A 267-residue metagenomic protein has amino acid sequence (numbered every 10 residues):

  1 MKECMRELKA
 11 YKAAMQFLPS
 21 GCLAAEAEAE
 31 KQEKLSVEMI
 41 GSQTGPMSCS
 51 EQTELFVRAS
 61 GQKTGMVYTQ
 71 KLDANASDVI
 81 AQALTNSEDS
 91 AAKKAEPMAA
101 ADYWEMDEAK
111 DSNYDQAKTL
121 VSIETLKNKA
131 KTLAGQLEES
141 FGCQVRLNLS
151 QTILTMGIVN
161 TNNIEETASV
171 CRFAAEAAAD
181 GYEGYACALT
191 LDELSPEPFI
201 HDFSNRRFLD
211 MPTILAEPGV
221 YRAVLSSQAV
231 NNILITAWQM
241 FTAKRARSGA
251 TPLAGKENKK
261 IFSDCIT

Functional and structural regions predicted by a protein language model:
M1-C4, T64-T69, E108-V121, E183-L194: Charged, low-complexity surface segments at secondary-structure and domain boundaries
K2-A14, G21-L35, D78-E166, H201-Q228: Acidic low-complexity segments
K2-E33, Q239-T267: Short, compositionally biased leader-like segments
Q16, S42-S50, N163-A168: Short linear motifs in intrinsically disordered
A24-E28, F56, M66, A174: Ordered hydrophobic segments in well-structured contexts
E33-D89: N-terminal alpha-helical targeting/anchoring segments
F56-G61, E96-D111, A174-A188: Short, compositionally biased low-complexity segments
E139-T267: Active-site-adjacent "lid" and substrate-binding segments of diverse enzymatic cores
